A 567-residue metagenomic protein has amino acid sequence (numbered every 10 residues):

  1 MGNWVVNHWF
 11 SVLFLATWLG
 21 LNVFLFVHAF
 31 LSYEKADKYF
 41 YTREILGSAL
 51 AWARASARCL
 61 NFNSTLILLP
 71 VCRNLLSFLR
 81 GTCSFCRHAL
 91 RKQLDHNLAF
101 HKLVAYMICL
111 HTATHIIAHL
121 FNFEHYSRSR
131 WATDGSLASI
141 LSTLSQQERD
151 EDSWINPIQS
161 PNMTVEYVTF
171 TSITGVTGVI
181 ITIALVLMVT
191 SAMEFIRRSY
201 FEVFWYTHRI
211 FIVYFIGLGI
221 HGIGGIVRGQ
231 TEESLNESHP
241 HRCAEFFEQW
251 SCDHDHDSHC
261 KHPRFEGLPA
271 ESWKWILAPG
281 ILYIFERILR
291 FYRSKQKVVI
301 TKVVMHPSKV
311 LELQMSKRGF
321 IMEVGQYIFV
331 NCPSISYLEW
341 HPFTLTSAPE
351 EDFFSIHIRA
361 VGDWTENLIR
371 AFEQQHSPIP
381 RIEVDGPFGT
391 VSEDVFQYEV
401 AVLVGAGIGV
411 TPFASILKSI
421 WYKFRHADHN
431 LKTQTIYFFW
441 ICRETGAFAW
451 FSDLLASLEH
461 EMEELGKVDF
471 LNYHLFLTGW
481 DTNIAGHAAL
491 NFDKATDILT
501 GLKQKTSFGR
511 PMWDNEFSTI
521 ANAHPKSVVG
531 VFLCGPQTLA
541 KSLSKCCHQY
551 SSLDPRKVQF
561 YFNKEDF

Functional and structural regions predicted by a protein language model:
M1-Y292: Membrane-embedded alpha-helical bundles of multi-pass integral membrane proteins
L68, Y106, A113, H119 (+13 more regions): Eukaryotic short linear interaction motifs
L98-N122, I212, A406-F439, S552-L553: Classical protein tyrosine phosphatase
L103, R209, Y327, P380-R381: Residue-level marker of beta-strand positions
G219, T231-H262, I284, L338 (+6 more regions): Reductase modules of NAD(P)H-dependent flavoproteins
Y292, V298-I379, R443: Ferredoxin-reductase
E399-A406: Beta1/beta-strand and adjacent pyrophosphate-binding region of the FAD-binding site in flavoprotein oxidoreductases
